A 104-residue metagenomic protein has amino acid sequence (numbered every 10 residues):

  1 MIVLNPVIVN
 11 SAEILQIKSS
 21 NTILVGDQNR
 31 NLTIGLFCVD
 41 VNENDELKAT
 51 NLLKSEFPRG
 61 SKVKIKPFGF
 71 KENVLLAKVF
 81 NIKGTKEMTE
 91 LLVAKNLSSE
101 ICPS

Functional and structural regions predicted by a protein language model:
M1-S104: Small beta-barrel nucleic-acid-binding modules, primarily SNase/OB-fold domains and secondarily Tudor-like barrels
